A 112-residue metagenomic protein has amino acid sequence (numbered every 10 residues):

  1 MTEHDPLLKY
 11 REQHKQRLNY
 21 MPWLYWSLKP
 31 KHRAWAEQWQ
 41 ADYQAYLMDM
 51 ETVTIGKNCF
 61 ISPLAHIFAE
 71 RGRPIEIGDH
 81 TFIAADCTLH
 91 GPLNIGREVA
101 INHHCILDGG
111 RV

Functional and structural regions predicted by a protein language model:
M1-V112: Domain-scale signature associated with acetyltransferase and cell-envelope carbohydrate enzymes
